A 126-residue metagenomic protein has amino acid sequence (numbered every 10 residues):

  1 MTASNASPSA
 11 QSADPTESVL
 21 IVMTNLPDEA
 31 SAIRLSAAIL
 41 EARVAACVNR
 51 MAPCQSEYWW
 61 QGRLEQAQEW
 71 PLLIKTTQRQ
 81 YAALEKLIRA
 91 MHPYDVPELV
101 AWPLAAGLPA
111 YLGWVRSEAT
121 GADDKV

Functional and structural regions predicted by a protein language model:
M1-V126: Positively charged, small/polar-rich N-terminal and surface patches that mediate targeting and assembly and bind
